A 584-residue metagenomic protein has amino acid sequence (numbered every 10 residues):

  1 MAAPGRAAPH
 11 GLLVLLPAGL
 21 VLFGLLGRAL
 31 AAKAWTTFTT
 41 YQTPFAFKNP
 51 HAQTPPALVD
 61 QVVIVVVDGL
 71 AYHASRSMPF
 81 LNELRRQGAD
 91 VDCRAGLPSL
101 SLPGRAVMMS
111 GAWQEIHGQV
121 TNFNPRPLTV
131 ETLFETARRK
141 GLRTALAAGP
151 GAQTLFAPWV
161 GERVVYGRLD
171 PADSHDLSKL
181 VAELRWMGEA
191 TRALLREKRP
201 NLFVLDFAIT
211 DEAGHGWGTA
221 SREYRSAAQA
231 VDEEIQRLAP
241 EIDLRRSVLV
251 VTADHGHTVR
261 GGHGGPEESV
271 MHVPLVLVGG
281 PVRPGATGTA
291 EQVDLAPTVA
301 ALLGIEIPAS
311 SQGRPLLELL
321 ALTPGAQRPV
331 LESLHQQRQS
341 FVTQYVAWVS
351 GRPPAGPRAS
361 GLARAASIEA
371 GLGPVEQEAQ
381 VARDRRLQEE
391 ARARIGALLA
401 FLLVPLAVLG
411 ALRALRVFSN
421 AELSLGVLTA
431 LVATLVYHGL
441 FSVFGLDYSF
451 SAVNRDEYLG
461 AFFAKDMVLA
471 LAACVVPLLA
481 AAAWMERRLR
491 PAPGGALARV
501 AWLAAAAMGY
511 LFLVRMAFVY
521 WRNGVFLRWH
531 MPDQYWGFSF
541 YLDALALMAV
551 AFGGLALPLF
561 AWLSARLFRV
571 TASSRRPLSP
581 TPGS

Functional and structural regions predicted by a protein language model:
H10-A29: Hydrophobic membrane-insertion alpha-helices, especially the h-region of bacterial N-terminal signal peptides
G24-A89: Active-site-proximal N-terminal segment of extracellular/periplasmic enzymes that hydrolyze or transfer
F45, N49-A57, L184-F203, D211-V251 (+2 more regions): A long, amphipathic alpha-helix that forms part of the scaffold/cap immediately adjacent to metal-dependent active
L58-Q61, A71-R199, L295-P297, A301-L303 (+2 more regions): Active-site-proximal alpha/beta segments of enzymes that process anionic O-linked groups
V120-F123, R225, P281-A290, I305: Active-site rim elements
A253-P281, P329, S449-N454: Histidine-centered active-site microenvironments of extracellular/periplasmic hydrolases and transferases
A321-F401, G439, A473: Phosphate/adenylate-binding glycine loop and adjacent helical scaffold
Q388-S584: Alpha-helical transmembrane segments of integral membrane proteins
